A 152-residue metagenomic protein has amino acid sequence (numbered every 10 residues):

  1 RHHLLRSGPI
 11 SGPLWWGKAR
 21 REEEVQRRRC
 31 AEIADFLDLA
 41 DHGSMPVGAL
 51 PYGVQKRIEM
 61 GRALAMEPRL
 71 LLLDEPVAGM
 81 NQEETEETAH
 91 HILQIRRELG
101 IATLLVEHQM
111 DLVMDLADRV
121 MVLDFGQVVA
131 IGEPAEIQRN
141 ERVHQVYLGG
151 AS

Functional and structural regions predicted by a protein language model:
R1-S152: Glycine-rich phosphate-binding loops of nucleotide-dependent enzymes
